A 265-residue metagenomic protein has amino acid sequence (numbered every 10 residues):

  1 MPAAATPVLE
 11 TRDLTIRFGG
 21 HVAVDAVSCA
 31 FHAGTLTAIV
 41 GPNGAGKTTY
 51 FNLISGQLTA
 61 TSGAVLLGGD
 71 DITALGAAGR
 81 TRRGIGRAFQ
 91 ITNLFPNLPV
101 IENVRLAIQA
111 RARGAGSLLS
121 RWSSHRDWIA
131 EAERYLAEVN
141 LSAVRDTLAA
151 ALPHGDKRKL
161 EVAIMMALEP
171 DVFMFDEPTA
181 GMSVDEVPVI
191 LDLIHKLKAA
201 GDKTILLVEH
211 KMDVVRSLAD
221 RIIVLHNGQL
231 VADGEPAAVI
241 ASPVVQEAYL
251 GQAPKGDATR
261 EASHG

Functional and structural regions predicted by a protein language model:
P2-G265: Glycine-rich phosphate-binding loops of nucleotide-dependent enzymes
